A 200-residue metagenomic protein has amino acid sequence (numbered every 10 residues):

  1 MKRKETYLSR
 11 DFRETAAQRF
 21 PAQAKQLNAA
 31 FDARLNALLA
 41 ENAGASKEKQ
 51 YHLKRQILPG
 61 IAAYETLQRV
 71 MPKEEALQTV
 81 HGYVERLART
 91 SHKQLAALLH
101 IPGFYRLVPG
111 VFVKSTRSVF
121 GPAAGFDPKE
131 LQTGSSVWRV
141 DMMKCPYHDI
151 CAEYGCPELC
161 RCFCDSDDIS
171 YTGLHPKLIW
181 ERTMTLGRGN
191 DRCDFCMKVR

Functional and structural regions predicted by a protein language model:
M1-L67: N-terminal, charged low-complexity regulatory/assembly segments
R3, F126-E130, W180: Generic structural motif
K4, L8, N36, A40 (+6 more regions): Residue-level signal for well-ordered alpha-helical segments
A24, E75, L178-I179: Secondary-structure boundary/capping signal
R55, T66-G155, L159: Amphipathic interaction/junction segments at domain boundaries or subunit interfaces
S136-D141, P146-I150, Y154-R200: C-terminal non-catalytic interaction appendages of large macromolecular assemblies
